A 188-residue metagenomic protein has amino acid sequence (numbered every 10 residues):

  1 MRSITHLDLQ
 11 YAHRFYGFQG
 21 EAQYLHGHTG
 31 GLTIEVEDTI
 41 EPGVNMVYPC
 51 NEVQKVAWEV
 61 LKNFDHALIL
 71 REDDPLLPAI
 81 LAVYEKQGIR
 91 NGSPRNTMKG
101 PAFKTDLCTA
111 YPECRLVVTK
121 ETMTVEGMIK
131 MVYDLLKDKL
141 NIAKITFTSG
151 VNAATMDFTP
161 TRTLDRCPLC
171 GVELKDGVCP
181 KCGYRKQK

Functional and structural regions predicted by a protein language model:
M1-L164, G171: Charge-rich, low-complexity N-terminal segments
D165, R185-K188: Intrinsically disordered, low-complexity segments
R166, V178: The −1 position to Zn-ligating cysteines in a subset of zinc-ribbon hairpins
G171, G183-R185: Cys/His-coordinated zinc-binding microdomains
K175-G177, Q187-K188: Short, non-ligating residues that shape and space the ligands of small metal-coordination modules and catalytic
